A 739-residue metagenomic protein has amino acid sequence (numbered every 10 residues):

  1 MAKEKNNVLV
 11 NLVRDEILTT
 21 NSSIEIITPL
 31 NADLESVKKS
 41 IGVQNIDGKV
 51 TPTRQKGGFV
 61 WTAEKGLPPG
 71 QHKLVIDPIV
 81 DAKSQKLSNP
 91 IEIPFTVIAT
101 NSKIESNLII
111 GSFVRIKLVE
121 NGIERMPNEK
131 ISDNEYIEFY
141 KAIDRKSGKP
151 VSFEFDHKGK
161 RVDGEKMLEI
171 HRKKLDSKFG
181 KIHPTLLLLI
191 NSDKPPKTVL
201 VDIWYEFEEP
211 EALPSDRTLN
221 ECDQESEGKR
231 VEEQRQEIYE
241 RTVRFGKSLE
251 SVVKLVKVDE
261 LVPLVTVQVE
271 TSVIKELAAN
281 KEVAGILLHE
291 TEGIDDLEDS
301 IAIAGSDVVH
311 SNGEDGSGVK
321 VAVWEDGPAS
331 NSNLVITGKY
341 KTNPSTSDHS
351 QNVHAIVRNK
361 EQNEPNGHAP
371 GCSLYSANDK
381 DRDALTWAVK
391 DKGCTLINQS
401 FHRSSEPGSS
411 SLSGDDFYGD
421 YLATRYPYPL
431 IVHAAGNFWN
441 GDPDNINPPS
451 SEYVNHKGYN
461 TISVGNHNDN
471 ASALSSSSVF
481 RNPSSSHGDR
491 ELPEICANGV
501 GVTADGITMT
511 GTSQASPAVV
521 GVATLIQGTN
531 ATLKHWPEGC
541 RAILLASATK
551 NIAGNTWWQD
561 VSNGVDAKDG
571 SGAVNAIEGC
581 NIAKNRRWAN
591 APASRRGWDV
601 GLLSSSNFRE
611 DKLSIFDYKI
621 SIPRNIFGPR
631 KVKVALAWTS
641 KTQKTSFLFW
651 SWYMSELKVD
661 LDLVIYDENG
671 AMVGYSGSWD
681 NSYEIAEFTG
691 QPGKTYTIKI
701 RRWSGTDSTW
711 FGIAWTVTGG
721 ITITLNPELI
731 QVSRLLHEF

Functional and structural regions predicted by a protein language model:
M1-S40, D77, N89-S102: N-terminal non-catalytic regions of secreted/periplasmic and cell-surface proteins
A2-K3, I98-P263, S272-V321, A329: Autoinhibitory N-terminal propeptides
V80-K86: Short, solvent-exposed loop/turn segments at the edges of extracellular beta-sandwich modules
N191, P196, D307-R382, D391-L396 (+8 more regions): Subtilisin-like serine protease catalytic core
L287, T395-A504, L545-A548, V632-K641 (+1 more regions): Catalytic-core segments of hydrolase enzymes
C496-Q559: Hydrolase catalytic cores
R541, W652-L657, I665-D667, M672 (+3 more regions): C-terminal edge strands of extracellular/lumenal beta-sandwich accessory domains
V565-V659, I713-L725: Secreted peptidase-domain scaffold signal
